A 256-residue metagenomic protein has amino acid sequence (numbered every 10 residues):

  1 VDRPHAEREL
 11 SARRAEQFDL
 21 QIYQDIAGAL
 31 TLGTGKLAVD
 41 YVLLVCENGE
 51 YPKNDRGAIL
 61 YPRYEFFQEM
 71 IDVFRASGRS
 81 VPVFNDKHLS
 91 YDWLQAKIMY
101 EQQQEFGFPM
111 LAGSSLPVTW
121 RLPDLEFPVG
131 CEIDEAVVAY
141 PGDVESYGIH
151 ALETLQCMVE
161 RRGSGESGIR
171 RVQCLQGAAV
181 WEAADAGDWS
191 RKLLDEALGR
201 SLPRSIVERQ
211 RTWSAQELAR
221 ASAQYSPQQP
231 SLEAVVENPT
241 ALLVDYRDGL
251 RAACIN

Functional and structural regions predicted by a protein language model:
V1-P82, I98, Q104-E105, E160-R162 (+4 more regions): N-terminal glycine-/serine-/threonine-rich beta1-alpha1-beta2 phosphate-ribose binding loop of Rossmann-like
F67-I71, S77-V159: A contiguous active-site-proximal alpha/beta segment in oxidoreductase catalytic domains
